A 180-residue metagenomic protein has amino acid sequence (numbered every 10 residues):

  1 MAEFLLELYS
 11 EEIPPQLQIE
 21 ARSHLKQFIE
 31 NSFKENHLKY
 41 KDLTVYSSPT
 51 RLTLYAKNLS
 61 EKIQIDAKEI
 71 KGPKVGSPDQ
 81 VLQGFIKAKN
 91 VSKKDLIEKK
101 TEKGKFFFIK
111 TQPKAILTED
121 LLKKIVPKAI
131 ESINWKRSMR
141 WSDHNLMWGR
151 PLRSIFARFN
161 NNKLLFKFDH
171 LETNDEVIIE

Functional and structural regions predicted by a protein language model:
M1-E180: Long, basic N-terminal domains or extensions that often function in RNA/ssDNA interaction or organelle/cellular
